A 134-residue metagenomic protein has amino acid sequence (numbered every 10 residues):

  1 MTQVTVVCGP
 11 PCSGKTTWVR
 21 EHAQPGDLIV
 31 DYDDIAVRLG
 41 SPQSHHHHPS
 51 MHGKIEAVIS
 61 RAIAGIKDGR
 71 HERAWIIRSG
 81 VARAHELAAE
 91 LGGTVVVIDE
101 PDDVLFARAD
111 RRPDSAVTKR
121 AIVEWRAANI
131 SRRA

Functional and structural regions predicted by a protein language model:
M1-T5, H71-E72: Pre-Walker A (Motif I) flank of P-loop NTPase domains
V4, C8, F106-A134: Conserved GTP-binding G-domain of TRAFAC-class P-loop NTPases and closely related GTPase folds
T5, L28-V30, T94-V96: Hydrophobic/aromatic beta-strand patches that form the interior of the parallel beta-sheet core in alpha/beta enzyme
G14-K15: Conserved glycine(s) of the Walker
W18: Hydrophobic positions on the alpha1 helix immediately C-terminal to the Walker A/P-loop
E21: Active-site signature of alpha/beta-hydrolase-fold catalytic machinery across serine- and Asp/Cys-nucleophile hydrolases
Q24-L91: Conserved nucleotide-sensing/catalytic segment adjacent to the nucleotide-binding pocket in NTP-handling enzymes
I77-S79, E90-A109: Conserved phosphate-donor/acceptor-positioning beta-strand/loop module used by diverse small-molecule
